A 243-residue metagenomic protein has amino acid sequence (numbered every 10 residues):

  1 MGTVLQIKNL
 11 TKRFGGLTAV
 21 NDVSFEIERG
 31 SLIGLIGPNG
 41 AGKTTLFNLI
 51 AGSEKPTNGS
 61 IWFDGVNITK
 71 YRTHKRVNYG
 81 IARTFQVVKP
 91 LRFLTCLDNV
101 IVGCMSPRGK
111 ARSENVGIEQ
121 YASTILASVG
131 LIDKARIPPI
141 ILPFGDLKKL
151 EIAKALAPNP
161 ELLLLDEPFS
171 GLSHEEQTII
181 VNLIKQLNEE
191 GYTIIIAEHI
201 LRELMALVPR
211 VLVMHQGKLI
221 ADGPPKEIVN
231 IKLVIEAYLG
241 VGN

Functional and structural regions predicted by a protein language model:
G2-N243: Glycine-rich phosphate-binding loops of nucleotide-dependent enzymes
